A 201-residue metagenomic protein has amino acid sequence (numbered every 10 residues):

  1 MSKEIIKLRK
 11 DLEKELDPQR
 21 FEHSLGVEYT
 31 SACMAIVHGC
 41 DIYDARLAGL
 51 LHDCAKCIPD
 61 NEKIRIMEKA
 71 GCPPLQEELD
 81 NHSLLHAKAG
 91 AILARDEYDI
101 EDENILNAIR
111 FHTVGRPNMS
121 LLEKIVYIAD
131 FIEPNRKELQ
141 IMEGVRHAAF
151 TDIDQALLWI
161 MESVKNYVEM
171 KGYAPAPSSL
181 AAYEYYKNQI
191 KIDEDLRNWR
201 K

Functional and structural regions predicted by a protein language model:
R9-E15, H23, A32-W159: Divalent metal-dependent catalytic cores for phosphoryl transfer on phosphate-bearing substrates
K63, M142-R146, M161-V164, Y183-Y186 (+1 more regions): Charged, low-complexity, helix-prone segments enriched in Lys/Glu/Asp/Gln
Q155-K171: Long, amphipathic alpha-helical surface segments
N166-K201: Charged phosphate-binding loop/patch that engages nucleotide di/tri-phosphates or the phosphate backbone of nucleic
